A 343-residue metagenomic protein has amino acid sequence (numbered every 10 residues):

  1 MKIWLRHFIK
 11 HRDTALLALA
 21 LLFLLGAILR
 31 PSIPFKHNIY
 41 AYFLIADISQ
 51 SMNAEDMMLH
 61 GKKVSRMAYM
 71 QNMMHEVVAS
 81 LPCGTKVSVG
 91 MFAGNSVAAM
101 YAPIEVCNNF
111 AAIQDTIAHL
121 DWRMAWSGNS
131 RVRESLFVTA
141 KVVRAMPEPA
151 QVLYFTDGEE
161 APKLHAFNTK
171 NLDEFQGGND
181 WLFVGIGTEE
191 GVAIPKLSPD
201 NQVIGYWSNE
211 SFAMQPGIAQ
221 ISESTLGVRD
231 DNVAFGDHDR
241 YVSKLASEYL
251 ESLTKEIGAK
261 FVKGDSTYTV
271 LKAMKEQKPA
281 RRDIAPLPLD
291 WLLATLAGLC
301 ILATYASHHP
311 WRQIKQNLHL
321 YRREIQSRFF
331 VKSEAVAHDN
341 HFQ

Functional and structural regions predicted by a protein language model:
M1-H37, E276-Q343: C-terminal signal-anchor/stop-transfer transmembrane helix together with its immediate cytosolic, Lys/Arg-enriched
L24, D47-S49, V89, T139-V143 (+3 more regions): DG-centered beta-turn motif at the end of beta-strands
S32-Q50: Alpha-helical transmembrane signal-anchor/signal-peptide segments
I39-Y40, M52-K86, E105-F110: …and closely analogous acidic/polar surface helices at protein-protein or active-site interfaces in A-domain-like
A41-F43, S252-L293: Juxtamembrane amphipathic/hinge helix adjacent to a transmembrane helix
D56-S65, E76, A99-P103, L120-N129 (+1 more regions): Second-shell loop/turn segments in exported
K86-H119, V142, K272-M274: Short beta-strand-loop
G158-V242: VWA/integrin I-like adhesion module and closely mimicked acidic/polar interface patches used
